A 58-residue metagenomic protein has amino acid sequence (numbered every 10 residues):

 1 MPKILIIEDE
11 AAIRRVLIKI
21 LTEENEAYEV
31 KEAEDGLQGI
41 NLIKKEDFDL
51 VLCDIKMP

Functional and structural regions predicted by a protein language model:
M1: Phosphate-coordination loops involved in phosphoryl transfer and adenosine-cofactor binding
E8: Conserved acidic carboxylate
A11-K31: Two-component/phosphorelay signaling modules centered on CheY-like receiver
E32-N41: Helix N-cap/capping motif at the beta->alpha junctions
E46-L50: Short acidic/histidine-rich motifs immediately flanking catalytic phosphotransfer sites in two-component signaling
D54: Active-site residues of response regulator receiver
M57: Receiver (REC) domain active-site loop signature in two-component systems and cognate sites in sensor histidine kinases
